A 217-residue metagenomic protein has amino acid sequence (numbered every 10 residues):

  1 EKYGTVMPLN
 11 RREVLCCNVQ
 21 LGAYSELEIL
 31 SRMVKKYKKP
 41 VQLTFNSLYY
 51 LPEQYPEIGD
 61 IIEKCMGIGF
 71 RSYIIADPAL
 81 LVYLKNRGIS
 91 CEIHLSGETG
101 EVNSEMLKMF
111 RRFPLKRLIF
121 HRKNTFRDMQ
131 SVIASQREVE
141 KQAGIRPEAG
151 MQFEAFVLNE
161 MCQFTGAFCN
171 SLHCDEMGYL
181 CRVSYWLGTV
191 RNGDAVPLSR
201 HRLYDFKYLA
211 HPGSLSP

Functional and structural regions predicted by a protein language model:
E1-E105, I119, N124-P217: Active-site pocket-lining/capping segments in soluble small-molecule metabolic enzymes
P114-L115: As written
